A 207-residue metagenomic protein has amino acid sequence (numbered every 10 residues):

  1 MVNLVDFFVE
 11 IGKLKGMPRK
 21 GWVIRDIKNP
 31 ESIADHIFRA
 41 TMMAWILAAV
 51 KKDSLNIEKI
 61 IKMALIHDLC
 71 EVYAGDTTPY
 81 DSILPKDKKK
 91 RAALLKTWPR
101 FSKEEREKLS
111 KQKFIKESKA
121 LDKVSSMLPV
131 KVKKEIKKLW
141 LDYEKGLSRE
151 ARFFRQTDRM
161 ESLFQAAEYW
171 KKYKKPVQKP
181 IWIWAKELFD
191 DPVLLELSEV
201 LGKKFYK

Functional and structural regions predicted by a protein language model:
M1-K207: Alpha-helical, largely C-terminal catalytic domains that coordinate divalent metal ions via clustered Asp/Glu/His
